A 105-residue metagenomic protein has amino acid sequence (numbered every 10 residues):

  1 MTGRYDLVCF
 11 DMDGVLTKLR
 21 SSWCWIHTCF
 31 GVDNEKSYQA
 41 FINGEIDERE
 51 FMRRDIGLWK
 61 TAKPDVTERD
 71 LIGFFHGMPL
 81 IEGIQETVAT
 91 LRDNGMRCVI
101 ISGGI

Functional and structural regions predicted by a protein language model:
M1-G57, D93: Active-site neighborhood of HAD-like aspartate-dependent phosphohydrolases
G14, G44, G83, G103-G104: Glycine-centered flexibility sites
T28, G77-P79, I100: Residue-level marker of alpha-helix boundaries and capping positions
F41, F74, V99: Short, flexible active-site loop motifs that bind/organize anionic cofactors or intermediates
F51-E86, N94: Metal-dependent phosphoesterase signature
I84-I105: Substrate-recognition element of Asp-dependent hydrolases with the DxDx(T/V) motif
